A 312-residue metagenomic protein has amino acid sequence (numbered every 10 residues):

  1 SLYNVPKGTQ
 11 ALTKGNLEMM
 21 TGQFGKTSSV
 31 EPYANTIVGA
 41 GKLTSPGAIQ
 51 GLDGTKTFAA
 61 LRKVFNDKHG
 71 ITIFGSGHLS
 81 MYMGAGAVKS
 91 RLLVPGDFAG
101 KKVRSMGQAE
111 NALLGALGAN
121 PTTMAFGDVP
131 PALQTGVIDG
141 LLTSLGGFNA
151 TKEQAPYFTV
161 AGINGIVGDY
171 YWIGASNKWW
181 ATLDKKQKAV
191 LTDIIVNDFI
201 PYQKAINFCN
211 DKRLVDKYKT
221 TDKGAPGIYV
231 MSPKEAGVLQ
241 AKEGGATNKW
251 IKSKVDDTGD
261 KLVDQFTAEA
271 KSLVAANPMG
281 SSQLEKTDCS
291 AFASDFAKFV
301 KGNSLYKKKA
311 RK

Functional and structural regions predicted by a protein language model:
S1-L43, I73-K312: N-terminal secretory/targeting leader peptides
T44-K68: Short, solvent-exposed loop/beta-turn-alpha elements that line the ligand-binding surface or hinge of extracytoplasmic
